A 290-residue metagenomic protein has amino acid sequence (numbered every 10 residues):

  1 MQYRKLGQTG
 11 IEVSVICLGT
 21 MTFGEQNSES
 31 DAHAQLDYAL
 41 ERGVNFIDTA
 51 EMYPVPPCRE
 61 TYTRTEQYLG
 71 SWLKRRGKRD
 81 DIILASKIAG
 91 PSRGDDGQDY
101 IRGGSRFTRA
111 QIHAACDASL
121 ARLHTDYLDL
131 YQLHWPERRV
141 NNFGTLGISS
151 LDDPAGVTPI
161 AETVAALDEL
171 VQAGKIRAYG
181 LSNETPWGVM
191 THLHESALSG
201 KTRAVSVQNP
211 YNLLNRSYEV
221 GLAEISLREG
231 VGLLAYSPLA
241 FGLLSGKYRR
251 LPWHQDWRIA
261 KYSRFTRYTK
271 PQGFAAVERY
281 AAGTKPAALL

Functional and structural regions predicted by a protein language model:
M1-I88, H113, D126, Q172: N-terminal binding-site loop/beta-alpha segment at the start of enzyme catalytic domains that lines or forms
L6, L18, A32, I47 (+10 more regions): Conserved, mostly hydrophobic/aromatic
G7-Q26, A85-G103, Q132, R138-G147: N-terminal small/glycine-rich loop or linker at the start of catalytic domains across soluble metabolic enzymes
M21, M52-V55, D117, L133-P136 (+2 more regions): Flexible loop residues that form catalytic and substrate-binding hotspots at small-molecule/glycan-binding clefts
N27, D31, E60-R64, Y68 (+3 more regions): Alpha-helix N-cap and loop-to-helix initiation/capping positions
N27-L40, T108-R122, I160, V164-A165 (+1 more regions): Short, acidic/polar
G94-Q132, P210: Active-site gating/metal-coordination segments in enzymes
P136-L290: Beta/alpha (TIM)-barrel catalytic core signal, keyed to glycine-rich beta->alpha loops juxtaposed to Asp/Glu that bind
